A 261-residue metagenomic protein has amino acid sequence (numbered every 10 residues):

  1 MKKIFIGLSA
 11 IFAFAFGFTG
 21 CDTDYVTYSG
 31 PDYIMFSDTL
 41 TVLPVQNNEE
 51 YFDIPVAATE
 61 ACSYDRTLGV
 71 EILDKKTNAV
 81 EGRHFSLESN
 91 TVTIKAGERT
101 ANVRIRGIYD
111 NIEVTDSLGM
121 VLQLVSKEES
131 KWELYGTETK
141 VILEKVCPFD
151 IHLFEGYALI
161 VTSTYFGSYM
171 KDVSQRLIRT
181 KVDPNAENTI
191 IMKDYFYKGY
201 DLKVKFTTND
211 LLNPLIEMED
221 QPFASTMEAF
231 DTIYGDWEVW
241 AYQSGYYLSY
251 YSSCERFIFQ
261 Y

Functional and structural regions predicted by a protein language model:
M1-I4: Positively charged n-region of N-terminal signal peptides that target proteins for export
S9-F14: Hydrophobic helical h-region of N-terminal Sec-dependent signal peptides in bacterial secretory/periplasmic proteins
G17-G20: C-terminal motif of bacterial Sec signal peptides marking the signal peptidase cleavage site
D22-N102, R106-V161: Acidic/polar, low-complexity intrinsically disordered N-terminal segments immediately downstream of a Sec signal
V146-Y261: Ser/Thr/Gly/Pro-rich, low-complexity flexible regions
